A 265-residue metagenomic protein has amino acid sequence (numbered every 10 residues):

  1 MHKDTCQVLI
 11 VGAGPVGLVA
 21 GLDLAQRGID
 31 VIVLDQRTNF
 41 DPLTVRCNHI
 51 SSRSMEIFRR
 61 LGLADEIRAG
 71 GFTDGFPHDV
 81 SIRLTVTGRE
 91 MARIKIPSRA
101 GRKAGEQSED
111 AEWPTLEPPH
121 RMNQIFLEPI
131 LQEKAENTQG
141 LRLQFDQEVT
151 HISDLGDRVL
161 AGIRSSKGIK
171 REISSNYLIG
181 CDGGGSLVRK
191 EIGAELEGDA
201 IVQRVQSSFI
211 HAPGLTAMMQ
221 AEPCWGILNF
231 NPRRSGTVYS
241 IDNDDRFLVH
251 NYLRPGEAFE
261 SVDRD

Functional and structural regions predicted by a protein language model:
K3-V33: N-terminal Rossmann-like FAD-binding beta1-loop-alpha1 element of flavoenzymes
D4-C6, K167-Y177: Core beta-strand elements of the Rossmann-like FAD/NAD(P) dinucleotide-binding domain in flavoenzyme oxidoreductases
G12-G17, N176, D182-G183: Conserved phosphate-binding and hydrolysis motifs of nucleotide-dependent enzymes
Q36-R37: The feature marks cytosolic C-terminal regulatory regions of anion transporters and related permeases
L43-R46, S51-K134, N229-P232, I241: Active-site-adjacent segment of FAD-dependent monooxygenases/related oxidoreductases
R68, R142-Q144, E197: General small-molecule cofactor/ligand-binding pocket signal
E133, G156, Y177, C181-D265: Conserved FAD-binding catalytic core of PHBH/FMO-like flavoproteins
F145-V159: A conserved short coil-to-beta-strand element within the FAD-binding core of flavoproteins
